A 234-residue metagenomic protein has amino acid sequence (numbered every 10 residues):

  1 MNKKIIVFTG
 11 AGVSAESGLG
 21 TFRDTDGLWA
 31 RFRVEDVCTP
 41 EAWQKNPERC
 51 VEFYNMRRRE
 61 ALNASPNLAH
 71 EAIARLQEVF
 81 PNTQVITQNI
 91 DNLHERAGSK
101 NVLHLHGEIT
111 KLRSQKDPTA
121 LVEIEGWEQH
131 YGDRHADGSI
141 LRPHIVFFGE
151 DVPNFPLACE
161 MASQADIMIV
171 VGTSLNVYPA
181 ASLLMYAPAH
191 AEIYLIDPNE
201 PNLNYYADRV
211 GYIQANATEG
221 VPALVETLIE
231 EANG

Functional and structural regions predicted by a protein language model:
M1-G234: Conserved catalytic core of sirtuin-type NAD+-dependent deacylases
